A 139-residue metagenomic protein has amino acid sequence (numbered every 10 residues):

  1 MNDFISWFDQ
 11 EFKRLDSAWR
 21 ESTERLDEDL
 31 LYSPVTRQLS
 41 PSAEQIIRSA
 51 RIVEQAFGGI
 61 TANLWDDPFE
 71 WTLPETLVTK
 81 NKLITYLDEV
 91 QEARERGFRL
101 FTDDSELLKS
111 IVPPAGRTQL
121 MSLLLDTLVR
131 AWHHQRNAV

Functional and structural regions predicted by a protein language model:
M1-E11, Y32-S33, P74-T85: Iron-associated oxidoreductase/ferritin-like identity signal
D9, K13, R20, E28-T72 (+1 more regions): Short, contiguous alpha-helical
Q10-R14, A18, T85-E89, A93-R96: A non-catalytic, amphipathic alpha-helix used as a structural packing/dimerization or gating element in enzyme scaffolds
R25-Y32, R96-L108: Surface-exposed helix-capping loop/turn segments at secondary-structure junctions
G58-A93: Helix-adjacent hinge/juxtasegments
Q91, F98, T102-S105, L128-W132 (+1 more regions): Short leucine-rich amphipathic alpha-helical surface patches
